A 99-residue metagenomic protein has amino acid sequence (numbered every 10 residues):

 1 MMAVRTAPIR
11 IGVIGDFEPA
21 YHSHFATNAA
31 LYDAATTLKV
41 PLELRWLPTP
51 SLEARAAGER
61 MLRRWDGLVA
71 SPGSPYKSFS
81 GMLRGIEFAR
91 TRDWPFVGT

Functional and structural regions predicted by a protein language model:
M1-T99: N-terminal beta1-alpha1 cap of cysteine-dependent amidohydrolase-like domains
